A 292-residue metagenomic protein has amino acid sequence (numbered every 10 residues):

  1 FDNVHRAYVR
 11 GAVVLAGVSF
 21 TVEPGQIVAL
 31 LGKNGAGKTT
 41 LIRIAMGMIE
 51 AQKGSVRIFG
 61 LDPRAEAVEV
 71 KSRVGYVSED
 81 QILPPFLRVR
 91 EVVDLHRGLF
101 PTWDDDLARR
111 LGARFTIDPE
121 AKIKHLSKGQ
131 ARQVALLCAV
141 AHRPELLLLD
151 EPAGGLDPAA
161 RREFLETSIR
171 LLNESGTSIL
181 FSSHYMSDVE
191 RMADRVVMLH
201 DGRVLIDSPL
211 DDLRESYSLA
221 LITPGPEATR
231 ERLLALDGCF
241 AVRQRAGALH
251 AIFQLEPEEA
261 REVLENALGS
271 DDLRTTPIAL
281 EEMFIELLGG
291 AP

Functional and structural regions predicted by a protein language model:
F1, R6-H200, L205-I206: ABC transporter nucleotide-binding domains
R10, P24, P224-P226, L255-P257 (+1 more regions): Non-catalytic surface loops within mature trypsin-like serine protease
R88, P209, T276-A279: Short loop/turn segments at beta->alpha junctions
L107-R110, A228-R232, E259-V263, M283: Exposed alpha-helical structural elements
R162-E259, R274: ABC transporter nucleotide-binding domain
I252-P292: C-terminal coupling/interaction segments
